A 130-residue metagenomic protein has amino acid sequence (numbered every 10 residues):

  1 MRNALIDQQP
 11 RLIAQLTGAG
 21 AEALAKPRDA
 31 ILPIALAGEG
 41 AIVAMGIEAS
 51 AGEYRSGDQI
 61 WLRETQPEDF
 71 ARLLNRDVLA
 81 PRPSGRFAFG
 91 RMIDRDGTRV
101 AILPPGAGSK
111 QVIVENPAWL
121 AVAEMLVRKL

Functional and structural regions predicted by a protein language model:
M1-S56, T65-F70, P83, R95 (+1 more regions): Short, positionally conserved secondary-structure boundary motifs
P10-R11, F87-G90, A118-A121: Small-residue-enriched segments and motifs
Q59-W61, I93-T98, N116-W119: A short, sequence-level motif marking secondary-structure junctions
R76-V78, A88-D94: Short beta-strand-centered aromatic/proline hotspots
S84-G85, A107: Glycine-centered tight beta-turn/hairpin loop motif at sheet-sheet or coil-to-beta transitions
R99-V100, P104-L130: Amphipathic alpha-helical interface segments
